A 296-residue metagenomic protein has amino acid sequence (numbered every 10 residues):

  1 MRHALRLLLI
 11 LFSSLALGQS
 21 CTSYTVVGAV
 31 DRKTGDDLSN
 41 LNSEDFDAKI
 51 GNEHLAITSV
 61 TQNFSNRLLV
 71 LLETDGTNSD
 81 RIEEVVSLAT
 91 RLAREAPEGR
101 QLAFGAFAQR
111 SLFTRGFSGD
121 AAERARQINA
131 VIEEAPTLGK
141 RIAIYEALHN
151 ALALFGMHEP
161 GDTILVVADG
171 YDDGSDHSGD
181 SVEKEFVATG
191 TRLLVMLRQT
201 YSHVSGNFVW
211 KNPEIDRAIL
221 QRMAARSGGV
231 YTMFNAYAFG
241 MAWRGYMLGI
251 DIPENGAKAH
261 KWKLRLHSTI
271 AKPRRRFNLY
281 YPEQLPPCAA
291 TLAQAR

Functional and structural regions predicted by a protein language model:
R2-I10: Sec-dependent signal peptide recognition, specifically the positively charged N-region followed immediately by
L9-G18: Hydrophobic h-region of N-terminal signal peptides that target proteins for export in Gram-negative bacteria
Q19-L72, E83-V86: Eukaryote-biased intrinsically disordered, low-complexity acidic regions enriched in Ser/Thr/Pro
S20-T22, A225, T232-R296: C-terminal "exit" segments of structured domains
T61-S118, A147-A151, T163-V167, M196: Von Willebrand factor
E98-L102, M157-T163, V187-L194, R226-V230: Loop/turn elements at helix/coil->beta-strand transitions in domains of secreted/extracellular proteins
L112-R115, E123-D162, D173-G174, L197-V204 (+1 more regions): Von Willebrand factor
G170-R222, R226: VWA/integrin I-like adhesion module and closely mimicked acidic/polar interface patches used
